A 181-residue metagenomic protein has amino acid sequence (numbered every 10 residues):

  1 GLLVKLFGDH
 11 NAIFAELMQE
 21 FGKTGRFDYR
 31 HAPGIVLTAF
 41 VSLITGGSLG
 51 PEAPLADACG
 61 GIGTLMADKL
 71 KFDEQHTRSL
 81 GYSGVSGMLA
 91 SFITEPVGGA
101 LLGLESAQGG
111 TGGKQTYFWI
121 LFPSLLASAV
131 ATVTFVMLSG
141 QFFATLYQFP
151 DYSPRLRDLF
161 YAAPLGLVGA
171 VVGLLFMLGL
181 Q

Functional and structural regions predicted by a protein language model:
G1-Q181: Alpha-helical transmembrane segments and immediately membrane-proximal extracytoplasmic
